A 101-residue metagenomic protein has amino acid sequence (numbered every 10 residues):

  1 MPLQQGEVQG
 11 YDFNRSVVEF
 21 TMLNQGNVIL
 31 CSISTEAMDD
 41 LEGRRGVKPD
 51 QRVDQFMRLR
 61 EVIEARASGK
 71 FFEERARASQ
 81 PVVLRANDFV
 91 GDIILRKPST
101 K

Functional and structural regions predicted by a protein language model:
M1-N27: Short, charged/polar N-terminal "headpieces" of proteins
M1-P2, C31, D50-D54: A generic short-segment signal for beta-strand/edge and adjacent turn/coil regions
V8-G10, R15, I29, D40 (+2 more regions): A broad, structure-centric signal for solvent-exposed, well-ordered loop/edge residues that line or flank functional
Q9, E36-D39, V82, N87: Flexible, active-site-adjacent loop/turn segments at secondary-structure boundaries
E19-E42: A short, structured beta-strand/loop element
V47-K101: Acidic, low-complexity intrinsically disordered segments
